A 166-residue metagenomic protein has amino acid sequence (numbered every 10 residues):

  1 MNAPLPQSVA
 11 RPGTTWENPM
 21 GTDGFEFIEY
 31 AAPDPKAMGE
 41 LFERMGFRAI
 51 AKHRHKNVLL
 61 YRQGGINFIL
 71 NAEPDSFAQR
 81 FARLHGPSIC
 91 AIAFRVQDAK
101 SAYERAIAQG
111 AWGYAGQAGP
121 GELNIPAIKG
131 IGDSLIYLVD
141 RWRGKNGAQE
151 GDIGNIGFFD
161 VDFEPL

Functional and structural regions predicted by a protein language model:
M1-W142, A148-E164: An N-terminus-focused feature that recognizes amino-terminal "leader" regions
